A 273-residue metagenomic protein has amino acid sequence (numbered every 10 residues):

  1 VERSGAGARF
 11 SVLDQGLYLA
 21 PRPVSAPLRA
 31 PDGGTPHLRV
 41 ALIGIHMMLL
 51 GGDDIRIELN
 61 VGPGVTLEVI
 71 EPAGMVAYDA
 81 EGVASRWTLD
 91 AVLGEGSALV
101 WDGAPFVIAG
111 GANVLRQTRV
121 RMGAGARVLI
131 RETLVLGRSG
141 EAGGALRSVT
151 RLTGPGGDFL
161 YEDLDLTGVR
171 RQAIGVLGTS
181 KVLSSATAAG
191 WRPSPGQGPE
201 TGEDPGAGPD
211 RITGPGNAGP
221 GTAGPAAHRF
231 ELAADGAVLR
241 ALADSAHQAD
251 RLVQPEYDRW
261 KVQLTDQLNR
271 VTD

Functional and structural regions predicted by a protein language model:
V1-E95, L99-P105, G110, R259: N-terminal, charged/glycine-rich beta-strand/loop interface patches
L19-P23, Y78-A84, G111-N113, S139-G143 (+2 more regions): A short, polar/proline- and glycine-enriched secondary-structure boundary/capping micro-motif
G34, E132-D273: A structural signal for small-residue-enriched, beta-sheet-centric alpha/beta enzyme cores and oligomeric scaffold folds
R39, T66, R127, L183 (+1 more regions): A residue-level signal for beta-strand positions that form part of recognition/binding surfaces within mature
I55, W87-L89, S97, V114-R116 (+2 more regions): One face of beta-strands
G62, D102, R121-G123, T153: Feature marks extracellular polysaccharide-active and adherence modules
V100, L129, R151: Conserved beta-strand segments that form the floor/walls of ligand-binding pockets within enzyme and binding domains
A109-Q117, M122-R147: Acidic (Asp/Glu-rich), glycine- and aromatic
